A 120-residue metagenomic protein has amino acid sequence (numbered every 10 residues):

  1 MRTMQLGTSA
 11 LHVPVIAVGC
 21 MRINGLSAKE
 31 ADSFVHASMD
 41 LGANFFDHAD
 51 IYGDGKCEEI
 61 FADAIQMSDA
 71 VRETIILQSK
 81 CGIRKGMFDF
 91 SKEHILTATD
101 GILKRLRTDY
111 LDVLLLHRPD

Functional and structural regions predicted by a protein language model:
M1-I75: N-terminal binding-site loop/beta-alpha segment at the start of enzyme catalytic domains that lines or forms
R2, R22, R72, R84 (+2 more regions): Arginine residue identity/basic-tract feature
G19-E30, C81-L96: Active-site mouth loops of central-metabolism enzymes
M21, A49-Y52, K80-R84, L116-P119: Active-site beta-loop-alpha junctions enriched in small/polar residues
D47, E58, K80, D109-D112: Acidic active-site catalytic centers that drive phospho-/nucleotidyl reactions and related ester hydrolyses
I60-A64, K80, H94-G101: Generic beta-strand or strand-like secondary-structure segments
S68-E93, H117: Structural motif corresponding to the early beta-alpha repeats
G86-D120: Glycine/proline-rich, positively charged, aromatic-decorated active-site loop/lid region on the catalytic face
